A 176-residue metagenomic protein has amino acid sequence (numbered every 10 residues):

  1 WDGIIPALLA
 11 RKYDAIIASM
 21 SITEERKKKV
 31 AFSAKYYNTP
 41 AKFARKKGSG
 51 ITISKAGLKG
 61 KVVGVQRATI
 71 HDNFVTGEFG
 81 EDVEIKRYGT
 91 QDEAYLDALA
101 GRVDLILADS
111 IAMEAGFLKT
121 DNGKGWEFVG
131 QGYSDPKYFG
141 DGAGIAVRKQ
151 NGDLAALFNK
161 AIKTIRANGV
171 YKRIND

Functional and structural regions predicted by a protein language model:
W1-G57, Q131-Y138: Acidic, polar ligand-binding/catalytic clefts
W1-P6, G50-I51, K86-A100: Short helix-initiation/N-cap motifs at beta->coil->alpha
L8-L9, L58, A98-L99, I145 (+1 more regions): Hydrophobic residues within well-ordered alpha-helices
A18-K28, F74-G77, D104-F139: A ligand-binding cleft/hinge motif common to bilobed small-molecule-binding domains
S21-I22, K46-G50, K61-I70, K149-G152: Short coil/turn segments
A34, K55, A68-G89, Y95 (+1 more regions): Ligand-binding cleft/hinge of the Venus flytrap
Y37-R45, D121-N159, D176: Periplasmic-binding protein-like
H71-K86, G125-F128, N159-D176: Ligand-binding clefts/hinges and TM-proximal coupling segments of bilobed small-molecule sensing domains
